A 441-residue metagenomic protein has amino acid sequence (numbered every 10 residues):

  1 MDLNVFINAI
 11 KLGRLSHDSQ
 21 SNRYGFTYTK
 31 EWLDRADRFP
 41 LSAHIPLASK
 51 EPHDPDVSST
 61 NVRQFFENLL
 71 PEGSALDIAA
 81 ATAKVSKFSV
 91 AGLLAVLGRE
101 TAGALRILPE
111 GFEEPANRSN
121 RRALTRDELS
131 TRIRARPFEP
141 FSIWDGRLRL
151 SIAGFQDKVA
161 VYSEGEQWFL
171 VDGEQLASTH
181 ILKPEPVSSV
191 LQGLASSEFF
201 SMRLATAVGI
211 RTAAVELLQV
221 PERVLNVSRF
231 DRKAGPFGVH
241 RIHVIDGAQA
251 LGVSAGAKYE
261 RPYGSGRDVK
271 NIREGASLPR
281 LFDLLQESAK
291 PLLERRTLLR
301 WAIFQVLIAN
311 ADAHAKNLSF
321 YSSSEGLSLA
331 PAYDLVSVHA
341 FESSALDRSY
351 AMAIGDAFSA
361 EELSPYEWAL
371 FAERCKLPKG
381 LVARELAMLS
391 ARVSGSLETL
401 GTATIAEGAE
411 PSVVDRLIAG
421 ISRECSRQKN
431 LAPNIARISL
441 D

Functional and structural regions predicted by a protein language model:
M1-D441: Phosphate/dinucleotide-binding and metal-coordinating scaffold of catalytic cores in nucleotide-dependent enzymes
